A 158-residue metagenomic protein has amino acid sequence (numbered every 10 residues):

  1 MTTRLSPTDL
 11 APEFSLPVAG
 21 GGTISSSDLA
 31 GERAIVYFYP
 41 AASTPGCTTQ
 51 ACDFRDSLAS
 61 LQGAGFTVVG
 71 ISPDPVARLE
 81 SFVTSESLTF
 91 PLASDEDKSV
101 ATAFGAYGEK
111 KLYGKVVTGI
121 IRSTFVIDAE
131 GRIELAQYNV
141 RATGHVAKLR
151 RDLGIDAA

Functional and structural regions predicted by a protein language model:
M1-A158: Chalcogenol-based redox active-site neighborhoods
